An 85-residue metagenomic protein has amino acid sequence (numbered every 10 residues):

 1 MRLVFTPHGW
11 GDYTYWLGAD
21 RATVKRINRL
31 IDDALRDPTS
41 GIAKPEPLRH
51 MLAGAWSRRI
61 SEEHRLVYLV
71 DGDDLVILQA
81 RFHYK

Functional and structural regions predicted by a protein language model:
R2, G11-K25, R29, I42 (+2 more regions): Enriched for short, Lys/Arg-rich terminal
